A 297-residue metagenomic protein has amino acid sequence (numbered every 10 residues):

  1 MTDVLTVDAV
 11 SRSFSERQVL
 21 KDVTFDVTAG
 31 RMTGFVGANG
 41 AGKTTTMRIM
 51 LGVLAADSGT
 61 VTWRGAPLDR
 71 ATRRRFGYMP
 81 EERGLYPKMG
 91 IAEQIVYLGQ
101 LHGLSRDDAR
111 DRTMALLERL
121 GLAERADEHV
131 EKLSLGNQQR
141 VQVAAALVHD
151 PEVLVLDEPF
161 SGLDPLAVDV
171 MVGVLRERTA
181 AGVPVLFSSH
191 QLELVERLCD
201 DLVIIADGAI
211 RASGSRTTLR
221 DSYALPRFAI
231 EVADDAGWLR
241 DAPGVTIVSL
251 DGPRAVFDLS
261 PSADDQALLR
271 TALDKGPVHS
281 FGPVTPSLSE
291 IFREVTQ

Functional and structural regions predicted by a protein language model:
V4-L5, R12-A206, A212: ABC transporter nucleotide-binding domains
T72, Y223, T296: Short, flexible helix/strand-to-coil boundary loops that buttress conserved ligand/catalytic motifs in alpha/beta
V172-L259: ABC transporter nucleotide-binding domain
S260-Q297: C-terminal coupling/interaction segments
